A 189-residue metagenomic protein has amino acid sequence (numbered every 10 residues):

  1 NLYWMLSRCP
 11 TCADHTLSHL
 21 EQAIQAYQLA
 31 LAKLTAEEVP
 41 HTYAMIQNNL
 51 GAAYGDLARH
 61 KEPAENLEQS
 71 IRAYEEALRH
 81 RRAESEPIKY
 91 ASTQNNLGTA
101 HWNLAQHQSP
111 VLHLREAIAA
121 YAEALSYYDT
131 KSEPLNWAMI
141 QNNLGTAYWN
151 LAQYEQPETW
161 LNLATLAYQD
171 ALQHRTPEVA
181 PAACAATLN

Functional and structural regions predicted by a protein language model:
N1-R8, H41-R59, I88-Q106, L135-N150 (+1 more regions): Conserved alpha-helical positions within TPR/SEL1-like repeat arrays
W4-E21, G55-Q69, W102-E116, W149-L163: Short coil/turn connectors between adjacent alpha-helices in alpha-solenoid helical repeat scaffolds
A13, A30-Y43, L78-Y90, L125-W137 (+1 more regions): Flexible helix-coil transition and linker loops at the boundaries of alpha-helical arrays
L17-Q22, A44-Q47, E65-R72, A91-Q94 (+4 more regions): Short, charged, amphipathic alpha-helical segments
Q22, L31, L50, E62 (+10 more regions): Intrinsic structural disorder/low-complexity segments
A23, A30, A44, A53 (+10 more regions): Small-residue (primarily alanine) positions within well-ordered alpha-helices, especially packing/interaction faces
A32, I46, H60, E75 (+9 more regions): Short stretches within intrinsically disordered, low-complexity N-terminal or propeptide regions
